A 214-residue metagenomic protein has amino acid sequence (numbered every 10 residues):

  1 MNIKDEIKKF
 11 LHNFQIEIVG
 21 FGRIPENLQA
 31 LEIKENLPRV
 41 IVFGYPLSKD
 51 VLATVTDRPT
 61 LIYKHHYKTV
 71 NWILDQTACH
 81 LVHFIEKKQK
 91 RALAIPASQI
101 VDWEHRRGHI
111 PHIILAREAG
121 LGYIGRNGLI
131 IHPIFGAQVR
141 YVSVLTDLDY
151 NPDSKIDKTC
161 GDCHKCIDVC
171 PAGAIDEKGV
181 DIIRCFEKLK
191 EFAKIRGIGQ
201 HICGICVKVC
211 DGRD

Functional and structural regions predicted by a protein language model:
M1-V70: Non-catalytic, usually N-terminal nucleic-acid engagement modules in DNA/RNA processing proteins
T69-D214: Catalytic cores of enzyme domains
